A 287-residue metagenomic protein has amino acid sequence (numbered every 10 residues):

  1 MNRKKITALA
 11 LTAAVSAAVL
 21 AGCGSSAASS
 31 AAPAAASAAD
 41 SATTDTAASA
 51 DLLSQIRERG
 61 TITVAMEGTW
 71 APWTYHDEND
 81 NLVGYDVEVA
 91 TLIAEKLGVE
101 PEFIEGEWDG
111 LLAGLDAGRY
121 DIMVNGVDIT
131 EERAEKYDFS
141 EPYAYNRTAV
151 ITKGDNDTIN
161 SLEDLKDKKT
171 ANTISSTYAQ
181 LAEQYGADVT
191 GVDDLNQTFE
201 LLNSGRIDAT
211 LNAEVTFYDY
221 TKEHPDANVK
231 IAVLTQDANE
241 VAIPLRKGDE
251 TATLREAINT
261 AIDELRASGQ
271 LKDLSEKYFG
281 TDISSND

Functional and structural regions predicted by a protein language model:
K5-I6, L20-S37: Bacterial lipoprotein signal-peptidase II cleavage site
G24, V87-K96, S176, E240-T281: Extended ligand-binding regions for polar small-molecule ligands
D45-G126: Extracytoplasmic small-molecule ligand-binding "clamshell" domains of the periplasmic binding protein/Venus flytrap
A47-A48, T177-D193, V229-V233, N259-D287: Ligand-binding clefts/hinges and TM-proximal coupling segments of bilobed small-molecule sensing domains
F103-A113, D157, S175-S176, T190-S204 (+1 more regions): Short helix-initiation/N-cap motifs at beta->coil->alpha
V127-E135, L181-Q184, N203, D208-A238: A ligand-binding cleft/hinge motif common to bilobed small-molecule-binding domains
Y145-T152, Y218-T260, T281-D287: Periplasmic-binding protein-like
K153-K169: Flexible hinge/capping segments at coil-to-helix
